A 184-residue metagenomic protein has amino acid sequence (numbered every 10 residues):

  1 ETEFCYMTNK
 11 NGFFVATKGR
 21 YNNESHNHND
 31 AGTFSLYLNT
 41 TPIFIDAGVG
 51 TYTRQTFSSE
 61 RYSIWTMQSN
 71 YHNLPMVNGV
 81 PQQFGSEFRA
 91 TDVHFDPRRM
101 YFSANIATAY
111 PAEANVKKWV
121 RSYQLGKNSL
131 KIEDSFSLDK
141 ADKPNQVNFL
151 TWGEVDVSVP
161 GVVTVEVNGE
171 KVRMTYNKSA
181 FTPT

Functional and structural regions predicted by a protein language model:
E1-T184: Extended polysaccharide-engagement surfaces of secreted carbohydrate-active enzymes
